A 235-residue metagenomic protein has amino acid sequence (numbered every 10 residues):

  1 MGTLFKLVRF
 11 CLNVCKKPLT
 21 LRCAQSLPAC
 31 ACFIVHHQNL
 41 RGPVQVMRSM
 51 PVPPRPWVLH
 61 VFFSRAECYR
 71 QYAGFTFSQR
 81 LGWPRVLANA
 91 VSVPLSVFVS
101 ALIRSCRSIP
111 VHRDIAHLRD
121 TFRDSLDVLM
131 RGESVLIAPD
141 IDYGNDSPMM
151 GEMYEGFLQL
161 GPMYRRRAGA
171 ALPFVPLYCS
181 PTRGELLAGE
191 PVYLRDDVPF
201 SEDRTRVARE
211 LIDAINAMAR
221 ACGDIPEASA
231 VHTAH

Functional and structural regions predicted by a protein language model:
M1-K6: A domain-start/cap signature at the N-terminus of enzymes
L7-N39, R48: Helix-to-loop junction immediately C-terminal to a conserved catalytic motif
F10, Q45, F98-L102, L160 (+1 more regions): Amphipathic alpha-helical segments that form well-ordered structural scaffolds and often line/cohere around active
K17, S105-C106, R131-G132: Structured helix-beta-strand junction loops
P18, P53, A168-A171: Secondary-structure boundary/capping positions in well-ordered alpha/beta enzyme cores
R22-A24, L59, V111-R113, L177 (+1 more regions): Conserved beta-strand termini and adjacent loop/short-helix elements that scaffold enzyme active sites in alpha/beta
A29-R113: Catalytic core of membrane glycerolipid acyltransferases/transacylases, capturing the structured, soluble-facing
I115-H235: Non-catalytic C-terminal accessory region of glycerolipid acyltransferases and related lyso-lipid remodeling enzymes
